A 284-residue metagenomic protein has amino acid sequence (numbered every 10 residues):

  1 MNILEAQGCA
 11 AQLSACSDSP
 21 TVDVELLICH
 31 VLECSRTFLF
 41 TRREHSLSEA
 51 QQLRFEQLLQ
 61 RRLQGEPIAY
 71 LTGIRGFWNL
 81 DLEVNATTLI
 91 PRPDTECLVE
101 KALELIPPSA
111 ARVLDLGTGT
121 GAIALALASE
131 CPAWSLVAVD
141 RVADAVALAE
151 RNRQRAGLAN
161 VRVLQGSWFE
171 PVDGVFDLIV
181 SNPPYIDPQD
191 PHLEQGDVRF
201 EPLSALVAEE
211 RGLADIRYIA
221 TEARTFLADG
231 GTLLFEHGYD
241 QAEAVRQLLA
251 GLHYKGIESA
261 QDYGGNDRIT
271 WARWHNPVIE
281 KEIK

Functional and structural regions predicted by a protein language model:
M1-T37, E44-L47: Non-catalytic accessory regions of SAM-dependent methyltransferases
L26-E104: Conserved AdoMet
L27, G65, T95, I123 (+6 more regions): Residue-level signal for inorganic ion chemistry
A69, I186, D240: Active-site beta-alpha loop architecture of Rossmann-like, nucleotide-cofactor-dependent enzymes
C97-H192, Y218: Conserved SAM/SAH cofactor-binding pocket of Class I
P184-D215: Mobile active-site "lid"/loop adjacent to the S-adenosyl-L-methionine
E210-W274: Conserved Class I SAM-dependent methyltransferase catalytic core
T270-K284: C-terminal lobe and adjacent flexible extensions of AdoMet/dcAdoMet transferase-like proteins
